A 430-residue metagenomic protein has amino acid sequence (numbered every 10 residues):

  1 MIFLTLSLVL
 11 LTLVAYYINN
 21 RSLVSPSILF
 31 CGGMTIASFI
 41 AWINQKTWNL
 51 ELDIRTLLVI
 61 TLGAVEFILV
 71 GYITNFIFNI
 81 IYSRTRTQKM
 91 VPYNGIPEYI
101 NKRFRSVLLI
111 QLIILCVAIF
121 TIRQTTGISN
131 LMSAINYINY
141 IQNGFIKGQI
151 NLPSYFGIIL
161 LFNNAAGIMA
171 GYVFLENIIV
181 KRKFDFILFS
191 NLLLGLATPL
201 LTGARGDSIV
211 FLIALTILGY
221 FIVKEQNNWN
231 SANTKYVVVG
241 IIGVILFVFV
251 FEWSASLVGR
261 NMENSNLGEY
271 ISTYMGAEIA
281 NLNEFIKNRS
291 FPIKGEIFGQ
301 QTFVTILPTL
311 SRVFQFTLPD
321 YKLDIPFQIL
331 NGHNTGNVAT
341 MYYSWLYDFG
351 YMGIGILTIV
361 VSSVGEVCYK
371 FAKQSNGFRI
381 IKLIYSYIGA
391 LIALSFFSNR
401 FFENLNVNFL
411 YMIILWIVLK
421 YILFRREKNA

Functional and structural regions predicted by a protein language model:
M1-N101, L188-G195, F211-S254, N399-A430: N-terminal "leader" segments that precede or initiate the main folded domain
I2-L10, E66, V70, V107-I119 (+2 more regions): Hydrophobic alpha-helical transmembrane segments
L11-N20, Y172-I179, L194-T202, W345-Y347 (+2 more regions): Hydrophobic alpha-helical transmembrane segments
N19-A37, G71, C116-G127, D207 (+1 more regions): Alpha-helical transmembrane segments of integral membrane proteins, especially early/N-terminal helices
N20-S25, Y172-L188, K370-L383: Membrane-interface helix-loop-helix junctions at transmembrane boundaries of multi-pass membrane enzymes, predominantly
I80-Y236, V244-V258: Membrane-embedded catalytic interface detector for glycan/lipid assembly enzymes
Y137-F156, I241-V364: Small-residue-enriched transmembrane helix-hairpin modules in multi-pass membrane proteins
N334-A430: Hydrophobic alpha-helical segments
